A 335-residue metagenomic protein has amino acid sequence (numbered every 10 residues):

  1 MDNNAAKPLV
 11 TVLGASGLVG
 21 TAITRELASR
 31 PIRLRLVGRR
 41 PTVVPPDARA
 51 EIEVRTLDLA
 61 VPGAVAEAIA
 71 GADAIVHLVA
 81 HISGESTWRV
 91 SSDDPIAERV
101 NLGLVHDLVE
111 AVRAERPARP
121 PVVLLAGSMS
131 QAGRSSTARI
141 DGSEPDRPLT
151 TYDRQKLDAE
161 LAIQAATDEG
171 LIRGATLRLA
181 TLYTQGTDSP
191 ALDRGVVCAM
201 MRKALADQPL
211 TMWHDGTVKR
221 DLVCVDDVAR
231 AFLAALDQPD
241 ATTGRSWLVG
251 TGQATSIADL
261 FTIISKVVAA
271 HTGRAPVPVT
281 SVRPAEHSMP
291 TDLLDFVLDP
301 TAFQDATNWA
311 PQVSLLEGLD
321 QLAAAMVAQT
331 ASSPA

Functional and structural regions predicted by a protein language model:
D2, L9, S314-A335: Amphipathic terminal alpha-helices
V10-R30: N-terminal Rossmann NAD(P)H-binding glycine-rich loop of SDR-like oxidoreductase domains
I52, L57-V100: NAD(P)H-binding glycine-rich loop region in Rossmannoid oxidoreductase-like domains and their noncatalytic homologs
H106-T151: Conserved Rossmann-fold NAD(P)-dependent oxidoreductase catalytic core, especially the SDR/UDP-sugar
A132-G133, T150-T151, A175-R194: Flexible, glycine-rich beta-alpha linker
R134, L149-A175, L205: Active-site Tyr-X1-5-Lys
L157, G170, L182-C198, Q208 (+4 more regions): Glycine/proline-rich active-site loop of Rossmann-fold NAD(P)-dependent oxidoreductases
Q238-S288: Mid/C-terminal beta-alpha module of Rossmann-like enzyme folds, strongest in SDR-family dehydrogenases/epimerases
